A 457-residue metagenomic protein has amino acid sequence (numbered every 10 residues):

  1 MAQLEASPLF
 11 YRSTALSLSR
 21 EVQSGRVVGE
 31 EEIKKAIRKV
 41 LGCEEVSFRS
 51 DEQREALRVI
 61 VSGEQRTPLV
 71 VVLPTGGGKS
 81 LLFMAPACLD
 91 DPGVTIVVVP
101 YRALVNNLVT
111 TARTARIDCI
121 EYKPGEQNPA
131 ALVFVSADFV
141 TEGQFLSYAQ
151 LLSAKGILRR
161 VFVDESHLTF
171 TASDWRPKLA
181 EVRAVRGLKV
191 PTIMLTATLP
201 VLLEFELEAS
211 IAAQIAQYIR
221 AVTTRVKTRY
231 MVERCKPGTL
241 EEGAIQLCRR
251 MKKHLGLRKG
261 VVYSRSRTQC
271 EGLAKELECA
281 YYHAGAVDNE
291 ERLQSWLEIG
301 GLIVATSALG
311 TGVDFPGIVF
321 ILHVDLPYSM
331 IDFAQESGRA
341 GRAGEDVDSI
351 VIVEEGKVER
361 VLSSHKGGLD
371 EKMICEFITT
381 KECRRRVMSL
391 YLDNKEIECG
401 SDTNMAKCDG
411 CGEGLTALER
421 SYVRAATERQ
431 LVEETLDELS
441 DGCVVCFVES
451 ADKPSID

Functional and structural regions predicted by a protein language model:
S17-V72: Conserved pre-motif I regulatory segment
Q65-A85: Walker A/P-loop
V71-G77, E165-T169, V182-E204: Conserved helicase ATPase motor motifs in RecA-like P-loop NTPase domains
G77-L81, L89-I117, S136-T141, T198-E204 (+1 more regions): Conserved Walker A/P-loop ATP-binding site and its immediately adjacent core in helicase/helicase-like ATPase domains
N128-A149, W296-V313: Conserved two-lobed SF2 helicase motor
A137-T141, F145-P191: SF2 helicase catalytic motif II
A184-P191, T198-K252: Interdomain hinge/linker at the junction between the two RecA-like core domains of SF2 helicases
L240-I245, R249-D457: C-terminal helicase lobe
